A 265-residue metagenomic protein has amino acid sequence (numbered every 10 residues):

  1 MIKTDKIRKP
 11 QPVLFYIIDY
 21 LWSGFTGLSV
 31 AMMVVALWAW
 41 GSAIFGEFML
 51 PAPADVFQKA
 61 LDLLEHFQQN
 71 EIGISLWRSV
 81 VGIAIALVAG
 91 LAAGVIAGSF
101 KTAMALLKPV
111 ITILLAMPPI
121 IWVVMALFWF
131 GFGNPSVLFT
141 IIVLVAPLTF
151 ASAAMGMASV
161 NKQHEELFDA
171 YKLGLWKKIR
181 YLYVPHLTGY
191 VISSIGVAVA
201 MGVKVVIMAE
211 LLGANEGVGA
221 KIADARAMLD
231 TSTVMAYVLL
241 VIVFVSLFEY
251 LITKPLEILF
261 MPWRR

Functional and structural regions predicted by a protein language model:
M1-V30, I252-R265: Transmembrane alpha-helical segments of polytopic membrane transport and secretion proteins
P12-I18, A43-I85: Periplasmic/extracellular loop-to-transmembrane helix junction in inner-membrane transport proteins
E71-S79, F128-T149, G189-I192, T233-V238: Loop-to-helix entry region at the N-terminal start of transmembrane alpha-helices in multi-pass membrane transporters
A92-L127, S152-M155, E166: Cytoplasmic-entry segments and transmembrane alpha-helices of multi-pass inner-membrane transporters
K101, S193, M235-R265: C-terminal transmembrane helix and the adjacent membrane-cytosol boundary/short C-terminal tail of inner/organellar
F128-W129, K204-V241, M261-R265: Glycine-rich helix-loop "coupling/hinge" segments at transmembrane-helix boundaries in multipass transporters
F139, V143, W176-M208, A236 (+1 more regions): Transmembrane alpha-helices
S152-S194, I222: Short cytoplasmic-facing helical segments at TM-TM junctions of multi-pass membrane proteins
